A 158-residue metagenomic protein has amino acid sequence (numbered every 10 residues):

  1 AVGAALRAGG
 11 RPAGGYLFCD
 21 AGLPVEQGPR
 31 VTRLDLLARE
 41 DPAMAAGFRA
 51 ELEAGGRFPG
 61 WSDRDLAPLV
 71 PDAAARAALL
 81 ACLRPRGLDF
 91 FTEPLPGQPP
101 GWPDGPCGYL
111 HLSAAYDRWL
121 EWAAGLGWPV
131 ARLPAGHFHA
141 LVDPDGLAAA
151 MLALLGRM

Functional and structural regions predicted by a protein language model:
A1-A5: Short helix immediately C-terminal to the catalytic nucleophile in hydrolase catalytic domains
L6-G55, F90-F91, P96, L120 (+1 more regions): Flexible "cap/lid" loop of the alpha/beta hydrolase fold
G10-R11, P71, A115: Alpha-helical structural elements of signaling/regulatory helical domains
E51-P100: Conserved alpha/beta-hydrolase catalytic His-Asp/Glu region
A77, R84-D145, A149: Conserved serine/cysteine hydrolase catalytic core
A148-M158: Short, hydrophobic alpha-helical segments
